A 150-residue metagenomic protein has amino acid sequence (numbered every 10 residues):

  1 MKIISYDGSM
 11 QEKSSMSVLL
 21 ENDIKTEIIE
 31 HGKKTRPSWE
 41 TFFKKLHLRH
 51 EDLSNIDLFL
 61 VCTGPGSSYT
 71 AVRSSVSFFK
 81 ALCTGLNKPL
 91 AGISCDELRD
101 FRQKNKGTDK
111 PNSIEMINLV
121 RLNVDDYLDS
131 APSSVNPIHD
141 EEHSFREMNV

Functional and structural regions predicted by a protein language model:
M1-T41, E51, G85, L90-V150: Oxyanion-binding and handling regions
N22-K25, L46-L48, F78-K80: Short, low-complexity, polar/charged sequence segments that are solvent-exposed and flexible
F42-L58: Phosphate/pyrophosphate-binding loops at sites that engage ATP/ADP/AMP, CoA/4′-phosphopantetheine, polyphosphate
K45, V76, D126: Residue-level detector of functional hotspots within protein domains
N55-T84: Short beta-strand-loop/turn "lid" adjacent to the catalytic site in phosphate-handling enzymes
